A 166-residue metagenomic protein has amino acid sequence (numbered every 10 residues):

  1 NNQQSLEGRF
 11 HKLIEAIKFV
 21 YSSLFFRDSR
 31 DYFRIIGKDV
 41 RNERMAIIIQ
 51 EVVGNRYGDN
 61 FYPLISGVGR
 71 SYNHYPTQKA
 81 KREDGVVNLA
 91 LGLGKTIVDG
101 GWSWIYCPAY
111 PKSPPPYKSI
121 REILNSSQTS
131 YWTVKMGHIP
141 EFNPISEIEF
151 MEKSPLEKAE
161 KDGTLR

Functional and structural regions predicted by a protein language model:
N1-R166: Conserved mixed alpha/beta core segments that line enzyme active sites in large multi-domain catalysts
